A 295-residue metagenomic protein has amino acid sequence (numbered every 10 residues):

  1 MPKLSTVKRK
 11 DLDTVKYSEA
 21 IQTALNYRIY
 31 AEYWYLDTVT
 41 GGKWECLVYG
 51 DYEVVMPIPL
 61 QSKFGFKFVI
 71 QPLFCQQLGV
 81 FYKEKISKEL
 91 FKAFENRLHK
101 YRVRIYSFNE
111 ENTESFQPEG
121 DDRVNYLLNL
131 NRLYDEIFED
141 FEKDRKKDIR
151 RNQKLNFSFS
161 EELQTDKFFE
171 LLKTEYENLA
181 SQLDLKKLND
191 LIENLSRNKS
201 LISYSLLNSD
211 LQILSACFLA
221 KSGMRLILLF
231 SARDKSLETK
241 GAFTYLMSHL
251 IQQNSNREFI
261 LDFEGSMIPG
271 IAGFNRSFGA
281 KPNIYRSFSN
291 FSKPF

Functional and structural regions predicted by a protein language model:
M1-K8, L12, S115-S181: Acyltransferase donor/substrate-recognition loop-hinge adjacent to the catalytic core
P2-F74, D166, Q182-L183, S196-N198: Amide-forming acyltransferase catalytic core, primarily the GNAT-like/NAT-type and related acyltransferase folds
Y33-L90, S209-K235: Conserved donor-binding loop and adjoining core beta-sheet/short helix segment in diverse acyl/aminoacyl transferases
K92, S200-F295: Aromatic (often tryptophan-rich) hydrophobic motifs at membrane interfaces
K100-E110, S255-E264: Conserved GNAT acetyl-CoA-binding A-motif
F108-E114, K146, M267: Short, polar loop motifs at secondary-structure junctions
E114-V124, R276-Y285: Conserved acetyl-CoA-binding loop of GNAT-fold acetyltransferases
E162-L214: Short, conserved active-site entrance elements at the starts or edges of catalytic domains
